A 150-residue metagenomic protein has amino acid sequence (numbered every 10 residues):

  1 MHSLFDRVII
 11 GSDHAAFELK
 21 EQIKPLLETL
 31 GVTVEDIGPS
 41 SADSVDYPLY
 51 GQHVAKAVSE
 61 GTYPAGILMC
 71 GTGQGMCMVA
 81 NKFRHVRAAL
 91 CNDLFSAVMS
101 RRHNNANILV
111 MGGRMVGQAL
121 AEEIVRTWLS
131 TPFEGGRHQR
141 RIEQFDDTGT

Functional and structural regions predicted by a protein language model:
S3-L4, I9-G11, A15-A16, L94-T150: C-terminal binding/interaction regions
R7-V8, Y63-G66, H85-R87: Short active-site oxyanion
I9-L30: Glycine-rich phosphate/diphosphate-binding loop of Rossmann-like nucleotide-binding domains
T33-S44: A short beta-strand-loop structural module common to alpha/beta enzyme folds
L49-Q52, C91-D93: Charged helix-capping and loop-helix junction motifs
Y50-L68, T72: Short, structured active-site "lid" loops
L68-R114: Mid-chain, well-packed structural core segment of small domains
